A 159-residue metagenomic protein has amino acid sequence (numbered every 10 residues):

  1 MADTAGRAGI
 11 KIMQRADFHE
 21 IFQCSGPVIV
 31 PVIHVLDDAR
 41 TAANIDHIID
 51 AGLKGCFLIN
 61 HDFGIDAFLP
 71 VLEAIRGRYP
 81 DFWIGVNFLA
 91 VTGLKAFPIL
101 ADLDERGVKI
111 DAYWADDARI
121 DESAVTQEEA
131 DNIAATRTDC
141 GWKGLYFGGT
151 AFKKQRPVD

Functional and structural regions predicted by a protein language model:
M1-D3, D159: Short intrinsically disordered, low-complexity coil segments enriched in acidic
D3-R78, F82-W83: Conserved N-terminal beta1-alpha1 strand-loop-helix module at the mouth
P27-T41, V86-K95, T150-V158: Active-site mouth loops of central-metabolism enzymes
V30, K54-G55, D66-R78, N87 (+3 more regions): Flavin-dependent oxidoreductase catalytic cores
C56-N60, I84-G85, A112-W114, C140-W142: Short, surface-exposed, polar/charged, turn-prone segments marking secondary-structure boundaries
D62-F63, V91, R119: Conserved beta-strand edge residues that scaffold enzyme active sites
F68-A90, A130-Y146: Alpha-helix-loop-beta-strand connector modules within alpha/beta enzyme cores
K95-V158: Conserved anion-binding
